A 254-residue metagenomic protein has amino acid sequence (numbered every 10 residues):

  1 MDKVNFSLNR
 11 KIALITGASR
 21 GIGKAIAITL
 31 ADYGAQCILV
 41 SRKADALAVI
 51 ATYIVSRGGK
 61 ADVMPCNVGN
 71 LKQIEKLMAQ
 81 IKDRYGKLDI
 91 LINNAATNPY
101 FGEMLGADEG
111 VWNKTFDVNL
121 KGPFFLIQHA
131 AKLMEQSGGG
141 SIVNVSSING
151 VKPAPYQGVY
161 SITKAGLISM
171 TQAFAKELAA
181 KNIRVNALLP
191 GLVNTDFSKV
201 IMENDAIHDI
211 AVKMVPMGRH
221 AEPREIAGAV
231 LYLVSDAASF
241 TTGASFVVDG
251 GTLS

Functional and structural regions predicted by a protein language model:
D2-N5, N98-F101, K152, L231 (+1 more regions): Short C-terminal tail/terminal secondary-structure segment of NAD(P)H-dependent dehydrogenase/reductase domains
I12, S19-G21: Conserved glycine-rich cofactor-binding loop
G102-M104, D108-F116, A211: Substrate-binding pocket helix/loop in short-chain dehydrogenase/reductase
F124-I127, I183, R219-V248, L253: C-terminal substrate-recognition "lid" of short-chain dehydrogenase/reductases
I127, T163, T171: Active-site helix of classical SDR
K132, K176-A180, S239: Alpha-helical segment proximal to the catalytic Tyr-Lys
S147: Residue(s) in the substrate-gating loop at a strand-loop-helix junction that position the organic substrate next
